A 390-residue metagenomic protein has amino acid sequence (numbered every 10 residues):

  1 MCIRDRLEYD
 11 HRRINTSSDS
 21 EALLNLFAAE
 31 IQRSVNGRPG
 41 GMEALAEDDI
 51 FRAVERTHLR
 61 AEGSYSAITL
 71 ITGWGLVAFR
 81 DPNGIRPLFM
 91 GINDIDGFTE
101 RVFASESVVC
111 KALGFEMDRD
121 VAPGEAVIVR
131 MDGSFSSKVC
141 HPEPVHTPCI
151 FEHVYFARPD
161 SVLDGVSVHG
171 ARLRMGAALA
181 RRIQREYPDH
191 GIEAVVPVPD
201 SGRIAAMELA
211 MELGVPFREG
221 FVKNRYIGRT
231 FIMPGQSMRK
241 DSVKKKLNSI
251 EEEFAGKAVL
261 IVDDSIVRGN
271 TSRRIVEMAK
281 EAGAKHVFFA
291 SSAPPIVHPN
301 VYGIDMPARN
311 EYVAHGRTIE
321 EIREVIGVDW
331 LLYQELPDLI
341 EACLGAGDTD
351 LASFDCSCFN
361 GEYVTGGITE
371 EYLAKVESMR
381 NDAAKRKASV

Functional and structural regions predicted by a protein language model:
R4-P123, I128-E193, V198, H286: Conserved short alpha-helical segments that host acidic/polar catalytic motifs at enzyme active sites
N15, F221, F288-S291: Short internal beta-strands
E21-L26, F217-G228, V325-C343: A conserved beta-strand->alpha-helix junction
T57-H58, G73-G75, R80, T99 (+2 more regions): PRPP-dependent phosphoribosyltransferase catalytic core
L76, I85-P87, C110-A112, F135-S136 (+5 more regions): Flexible loop/turn segments at secondary-structure boundaries
T99-E106, V145-H146, T230-K244, F289 (+1 more regions): Flexible glycine/proline-rich, aromatic-decorated loop/lid segments
V195, G202-L209, L213, F217 (+2 more regions): Extended, hydrophobic alpha-helical segments in both membrane/secreted and soluble proteins
E212-V259, N270, H298-G303, P307: Short, glycine/charge-rich flexible loops or terminal/linker lids adjacent to PRPP-binding catalytic cores
